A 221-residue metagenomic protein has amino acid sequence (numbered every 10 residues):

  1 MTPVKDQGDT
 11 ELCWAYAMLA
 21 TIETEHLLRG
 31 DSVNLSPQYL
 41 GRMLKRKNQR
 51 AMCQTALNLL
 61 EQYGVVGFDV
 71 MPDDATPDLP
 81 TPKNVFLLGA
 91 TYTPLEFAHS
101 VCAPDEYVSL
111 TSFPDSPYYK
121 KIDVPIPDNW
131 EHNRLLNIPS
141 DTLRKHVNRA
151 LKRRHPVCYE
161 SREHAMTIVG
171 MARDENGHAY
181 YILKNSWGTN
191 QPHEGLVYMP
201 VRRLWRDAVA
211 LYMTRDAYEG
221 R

Functional and structural regions predicted by a protein language model:
M1-D9: Asp/Glu-centered strand-loop micro-motifs enriched in Gly/Pro and often flanked by an aromatic residue
T2, T81-R221: Active-site signature of cysteine proteases
G8, A17-A20, L44, G64 (+2 more regions): Short, flexible loop/turn elements at secondary-structure junctions
G8-I22, N48-N58, H164: Active-site nucleophilic cysteine motif
L12-A15, Y39-R42, N58-L59, G67-D69 (+3 more regions): Structural recognition of the beta-strand scaffold that forms the well-ordered cores of secreted hydrolase catalytic
Y16, A20, T24-R29, L59-V66 (+2 more regions): Structured segments of extracytoplasmic/periplasmic soluble domains in secreted or envelope-associated proteins
T24-R29, M71-P72, H193-G195: Short, solvent-exposed loop/turn and secondary-structure capping segments
S32-T91, L95-E96: Papain-like cysteine protease catalytic cores
